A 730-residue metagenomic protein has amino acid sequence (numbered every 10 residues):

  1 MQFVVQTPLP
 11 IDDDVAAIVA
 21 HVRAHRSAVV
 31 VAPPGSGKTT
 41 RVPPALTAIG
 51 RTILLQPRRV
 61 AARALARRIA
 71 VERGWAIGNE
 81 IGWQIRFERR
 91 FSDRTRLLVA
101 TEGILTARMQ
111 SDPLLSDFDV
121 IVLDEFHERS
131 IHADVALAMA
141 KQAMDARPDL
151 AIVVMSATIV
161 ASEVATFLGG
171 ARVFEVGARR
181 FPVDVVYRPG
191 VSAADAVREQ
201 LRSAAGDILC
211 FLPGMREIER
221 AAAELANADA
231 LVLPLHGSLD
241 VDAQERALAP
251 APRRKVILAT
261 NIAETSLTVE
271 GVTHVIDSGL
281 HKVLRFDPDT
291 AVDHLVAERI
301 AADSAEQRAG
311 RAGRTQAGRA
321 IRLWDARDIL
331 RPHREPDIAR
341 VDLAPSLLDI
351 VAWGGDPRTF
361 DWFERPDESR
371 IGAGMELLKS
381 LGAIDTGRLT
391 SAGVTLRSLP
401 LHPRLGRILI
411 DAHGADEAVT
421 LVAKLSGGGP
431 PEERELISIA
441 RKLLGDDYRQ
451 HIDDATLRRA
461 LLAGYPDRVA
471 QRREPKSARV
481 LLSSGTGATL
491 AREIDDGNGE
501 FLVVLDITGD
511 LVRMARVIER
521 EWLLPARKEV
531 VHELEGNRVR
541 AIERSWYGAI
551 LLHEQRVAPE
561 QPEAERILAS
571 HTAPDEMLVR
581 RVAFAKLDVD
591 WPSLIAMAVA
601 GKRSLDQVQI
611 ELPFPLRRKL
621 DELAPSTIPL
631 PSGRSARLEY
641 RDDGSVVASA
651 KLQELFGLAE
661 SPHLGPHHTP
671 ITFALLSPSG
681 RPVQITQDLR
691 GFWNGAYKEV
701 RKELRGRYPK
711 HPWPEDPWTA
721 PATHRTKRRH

Functional and structural regions predicted by a protein language model:
M1-I408, D643: P-loop NTPase motor module signature
A17-I18, M109-Q110, R246, I262-E264 (+8 more regions): Generic recognition of flexible, low-complexity loop/linker segments
N79-I85, K476-A478, R637: Long, charged, glycine-rich C-terminal linkers/tails
D112-H127, S278-K282, A291, D303 (+7 more regions): Extended active-site and interfacial segments that coordinate phosphate-rich ligands in large catalytic machineries
V122-L123, L231-Q244, I408-G429, M514 (+1 more regions): Charge-dense polyanion-binding interfaces
V186, G279, K424, S483 (+6 more regions): Structured loops at beta-to-helix junctions and adjacent beta-edge loops in soluble globular domains
I384, D416-R479, S484-G487, E500-T627 (+1 more regions): Acidic, serine/threonine- and proline-rich low-complexity intrinsically disordered segments
R479-S483, G487-L490, L620-L652: Amphipathic alpha-helical packing elements
